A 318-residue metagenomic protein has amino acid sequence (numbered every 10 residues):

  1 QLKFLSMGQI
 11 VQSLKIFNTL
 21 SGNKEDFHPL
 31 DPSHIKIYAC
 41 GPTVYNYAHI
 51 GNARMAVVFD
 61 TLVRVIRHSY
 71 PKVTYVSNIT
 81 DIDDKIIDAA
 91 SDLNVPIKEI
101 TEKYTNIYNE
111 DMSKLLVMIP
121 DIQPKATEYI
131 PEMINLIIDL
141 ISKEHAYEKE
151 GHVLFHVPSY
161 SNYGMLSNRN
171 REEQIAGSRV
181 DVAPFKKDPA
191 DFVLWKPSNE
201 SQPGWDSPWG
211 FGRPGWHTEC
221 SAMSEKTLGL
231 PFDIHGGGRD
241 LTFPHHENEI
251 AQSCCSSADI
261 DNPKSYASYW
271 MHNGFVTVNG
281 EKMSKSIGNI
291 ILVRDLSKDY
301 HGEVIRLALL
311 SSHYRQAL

Functional and structural regions predicted by a protein language model:
F4, G8-T43, D60, E110 (+1 more regions): Alpha-helical recognition segments enriched in aromatics with Gly/Pro capping that present substrate-recognition
K15, K72-T74, I122, Y269: Conserved beta-strand segments of alpha/beta enzyme cores
S21-K24, L30-L116: N-terminal, positively charged nucleic-acid-binding surface of large information/translation enzymes
K72-V73, I97, I119-P120, Y147 (+2 more regions): Residue-level detector of short coil/turn "hinge" positions at structural boundaries
V76, P124, W195: Hydrophobic residues at beta-strand termini and immediately following loops that shape nucleotide-binding pockets
P120-E128: Phosphate-binding beta-loop-alpha motif at adenosine-nucleotide cofactor sites
